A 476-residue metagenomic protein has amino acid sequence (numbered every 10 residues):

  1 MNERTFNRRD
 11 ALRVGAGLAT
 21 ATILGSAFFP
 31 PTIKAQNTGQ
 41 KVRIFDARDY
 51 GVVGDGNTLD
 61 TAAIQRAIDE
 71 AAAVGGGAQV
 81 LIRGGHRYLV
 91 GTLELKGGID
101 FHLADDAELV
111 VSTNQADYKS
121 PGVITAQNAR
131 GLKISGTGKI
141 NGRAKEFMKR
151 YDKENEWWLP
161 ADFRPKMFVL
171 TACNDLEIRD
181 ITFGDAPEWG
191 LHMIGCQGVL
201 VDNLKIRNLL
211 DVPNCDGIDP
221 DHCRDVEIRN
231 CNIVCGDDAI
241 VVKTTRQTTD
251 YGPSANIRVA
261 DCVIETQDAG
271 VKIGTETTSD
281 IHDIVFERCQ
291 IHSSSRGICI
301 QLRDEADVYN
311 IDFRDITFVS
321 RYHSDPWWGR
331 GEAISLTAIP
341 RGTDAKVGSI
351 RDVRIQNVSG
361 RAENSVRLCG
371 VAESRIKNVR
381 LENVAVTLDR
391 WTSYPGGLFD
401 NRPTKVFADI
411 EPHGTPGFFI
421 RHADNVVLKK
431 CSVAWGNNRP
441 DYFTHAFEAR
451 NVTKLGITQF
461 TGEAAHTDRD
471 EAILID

Functional and structural regions predicted by a protein language model:
N2-D476: Extracellular/periplasmic carbohydrate-active domains that bind, remodel, or depolymerize complex polysaccharides
